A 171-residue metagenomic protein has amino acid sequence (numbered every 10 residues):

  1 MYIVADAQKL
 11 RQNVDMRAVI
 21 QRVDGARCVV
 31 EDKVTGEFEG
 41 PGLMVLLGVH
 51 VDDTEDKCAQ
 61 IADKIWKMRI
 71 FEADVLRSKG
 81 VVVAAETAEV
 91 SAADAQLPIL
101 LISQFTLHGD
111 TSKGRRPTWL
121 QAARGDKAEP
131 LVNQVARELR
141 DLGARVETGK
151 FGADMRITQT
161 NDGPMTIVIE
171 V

Functional and structural regions predicted by a protein language model:
V4-D6, L10-G114, P130-V171: N-terminal, polar/charged subdomain of small-to-medium soluble alpha/beta proteins
S112-R124: A charged helix-plus-loop insertion that forms the helical arch/lid used to bind and gate nucleic-acid substrates
K127: Conserved acidic
